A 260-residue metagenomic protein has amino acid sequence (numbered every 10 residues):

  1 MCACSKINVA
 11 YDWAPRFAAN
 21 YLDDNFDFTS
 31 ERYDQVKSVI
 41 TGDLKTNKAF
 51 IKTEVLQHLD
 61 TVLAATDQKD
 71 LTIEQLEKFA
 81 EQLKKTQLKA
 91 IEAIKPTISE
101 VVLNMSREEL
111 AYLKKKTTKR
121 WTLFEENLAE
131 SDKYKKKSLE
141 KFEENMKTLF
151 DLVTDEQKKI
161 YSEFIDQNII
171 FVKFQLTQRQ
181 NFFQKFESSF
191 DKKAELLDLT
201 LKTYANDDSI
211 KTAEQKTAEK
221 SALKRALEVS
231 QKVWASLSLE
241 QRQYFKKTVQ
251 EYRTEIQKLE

Functional and structural regions predicted by a protein language model:
M1-C2: Bacterial N-terminal signal peptides
S5-I7: Bacterial signal peptide processing site
Y11-Q35, V39, F50: Post-signal peptide N-terminal segment of mature Sec-exported envelope proteins
A19-N20, F183, E187-E260: A cross-kingdom marker for long, charged
L22, V36, I94-M105, L113 (+4 more regions): Short, structured motif recognition centered on aromatic/hydrophobic residues
R32-A65: N-terminal, post-signal-peptide region of Sec/Tat-exported proteins
K52-A90: Mid-chain, structured segments of secreted extracytoplasmic proteins
S99-I210: Extended amphipathic alpha-helical interaction segments
